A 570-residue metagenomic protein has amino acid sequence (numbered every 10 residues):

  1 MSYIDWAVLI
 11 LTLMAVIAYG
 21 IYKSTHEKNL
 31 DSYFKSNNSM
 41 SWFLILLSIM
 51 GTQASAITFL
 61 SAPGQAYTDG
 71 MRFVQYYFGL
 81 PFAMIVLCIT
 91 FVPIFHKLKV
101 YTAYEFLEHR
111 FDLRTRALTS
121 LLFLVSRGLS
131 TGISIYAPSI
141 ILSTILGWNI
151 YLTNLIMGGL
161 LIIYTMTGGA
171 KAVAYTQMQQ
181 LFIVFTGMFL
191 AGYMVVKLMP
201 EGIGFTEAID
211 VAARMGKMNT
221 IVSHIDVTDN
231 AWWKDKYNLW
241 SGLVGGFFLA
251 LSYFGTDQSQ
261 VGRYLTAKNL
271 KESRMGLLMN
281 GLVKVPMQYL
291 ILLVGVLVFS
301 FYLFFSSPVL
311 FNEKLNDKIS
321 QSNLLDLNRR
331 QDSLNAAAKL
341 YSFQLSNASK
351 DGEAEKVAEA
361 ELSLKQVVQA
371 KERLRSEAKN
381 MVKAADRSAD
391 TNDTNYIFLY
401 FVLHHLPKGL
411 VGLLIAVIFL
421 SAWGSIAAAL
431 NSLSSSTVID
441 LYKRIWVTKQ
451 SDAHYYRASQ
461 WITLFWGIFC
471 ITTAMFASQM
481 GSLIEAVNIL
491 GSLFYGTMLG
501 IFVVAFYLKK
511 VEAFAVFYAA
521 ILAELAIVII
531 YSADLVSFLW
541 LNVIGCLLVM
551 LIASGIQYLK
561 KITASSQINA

Functional and structural regions predicted by a protein language model:
M1-A570: Membrane-embedded helix-loop-helix hairpins and adjacent transmembrane boundary segments in multi-pass transporters
